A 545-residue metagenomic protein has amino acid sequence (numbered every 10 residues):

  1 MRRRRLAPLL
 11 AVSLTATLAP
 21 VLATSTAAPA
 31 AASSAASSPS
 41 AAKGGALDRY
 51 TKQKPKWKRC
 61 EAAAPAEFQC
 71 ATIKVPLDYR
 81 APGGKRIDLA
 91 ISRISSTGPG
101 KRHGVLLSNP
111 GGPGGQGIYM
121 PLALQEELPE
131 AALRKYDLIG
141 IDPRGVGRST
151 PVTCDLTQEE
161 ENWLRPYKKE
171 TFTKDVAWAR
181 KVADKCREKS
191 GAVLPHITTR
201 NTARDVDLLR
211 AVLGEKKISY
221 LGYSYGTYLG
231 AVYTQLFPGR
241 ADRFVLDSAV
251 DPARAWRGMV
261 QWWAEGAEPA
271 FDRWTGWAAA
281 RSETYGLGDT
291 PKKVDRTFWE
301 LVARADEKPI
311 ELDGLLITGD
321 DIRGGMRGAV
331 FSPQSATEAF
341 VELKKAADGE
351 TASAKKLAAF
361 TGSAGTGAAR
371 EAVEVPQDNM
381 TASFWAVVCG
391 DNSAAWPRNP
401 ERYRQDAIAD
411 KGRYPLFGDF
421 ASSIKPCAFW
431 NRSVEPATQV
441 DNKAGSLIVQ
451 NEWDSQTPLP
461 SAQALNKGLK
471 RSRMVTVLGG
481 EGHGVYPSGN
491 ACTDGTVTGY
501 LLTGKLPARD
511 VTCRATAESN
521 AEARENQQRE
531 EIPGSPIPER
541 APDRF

Functional and structural regions predicted by a protein language model:
R2-V12, A23-K169, A203, K292-D295 (+3 more regions): Catalytic-loop region of hydrolases
Q116, R204, G222-T234: Glycine-rich nucleophile elbow surrounding the catalytic serine of serine-hydrolase chemistry
T153-L164, V232-R296, K344-K355, A359-G365 (+1 more regions): A catalytic-pocket lid/entrance helix-loop region that shapes and gates access to the active site across common
L213-Y225: Alpha/beta-hydrolase fold nucleophile elbow
D295-K443, G489, P538, P542-F545: Alpha/beta-hydrolase fold active-site neighborhood
N442, L447-Q450: Short beta-strand/loop motif that positions the catalytic acidic residue of the alpha/beta-hydrolase fold
S455-P460: Conserved alpha/beta-hydrolase "acid-adjacent" motif
E481-A491: Catalytic histidine-centered segment of alpha/beta-hydrolase-like enzymes
